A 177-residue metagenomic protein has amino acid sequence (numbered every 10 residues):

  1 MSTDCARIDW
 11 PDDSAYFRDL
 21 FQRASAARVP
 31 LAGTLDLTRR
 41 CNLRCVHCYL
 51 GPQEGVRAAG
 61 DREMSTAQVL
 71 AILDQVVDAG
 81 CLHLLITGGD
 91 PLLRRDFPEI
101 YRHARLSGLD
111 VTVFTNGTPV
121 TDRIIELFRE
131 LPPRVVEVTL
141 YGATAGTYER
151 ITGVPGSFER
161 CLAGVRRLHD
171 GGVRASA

Functional and structural regions predicted by a protein language model:
S2-V135: Conserved alpha-helical substructure of the radical SAM core
A59-R62, E149-G153: Short, solvent-exposed loop/turn segments at secondary-structure boundaries
Q68-A71, E99, T147, G156-R160: An acidic, carboxylate-rich microenvironment
D110-V111, G164-A177: Conserved strand-turn element in the central/C-terminal portion of the radical SAM core barrel that lines
R123, T147-Y148: Short, charged, surface-exposed secondary-structure boundary motifs
V138-L140: Conserved phosphate-donor/acceptor-positioning beta-strand/loop module used by diverse small-molecule
G142-A145: A glycine-centered beta->alpha junction motif in the catalytic cores of kinase/phosphotransferase enzymes
T152-D170: Glycine-rich S-adenosyl-L-methionine
